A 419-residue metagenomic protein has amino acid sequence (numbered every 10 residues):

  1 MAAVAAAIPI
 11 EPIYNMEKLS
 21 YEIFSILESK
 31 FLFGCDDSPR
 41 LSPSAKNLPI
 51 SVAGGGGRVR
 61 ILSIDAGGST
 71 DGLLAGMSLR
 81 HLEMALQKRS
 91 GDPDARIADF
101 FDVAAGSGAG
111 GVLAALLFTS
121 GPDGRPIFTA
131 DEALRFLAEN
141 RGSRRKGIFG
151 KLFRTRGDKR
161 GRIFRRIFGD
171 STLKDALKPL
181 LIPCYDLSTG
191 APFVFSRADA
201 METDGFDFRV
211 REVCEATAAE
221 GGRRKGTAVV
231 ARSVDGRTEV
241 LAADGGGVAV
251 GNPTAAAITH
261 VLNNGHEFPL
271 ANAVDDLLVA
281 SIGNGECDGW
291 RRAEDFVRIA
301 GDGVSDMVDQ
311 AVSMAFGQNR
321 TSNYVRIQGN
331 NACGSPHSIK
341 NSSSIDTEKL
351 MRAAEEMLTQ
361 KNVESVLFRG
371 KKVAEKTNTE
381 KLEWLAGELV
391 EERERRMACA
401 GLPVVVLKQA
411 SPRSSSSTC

Functional and structural regions predicted by a protein language model:
A2-C419: Conserved catalytic cores and adjacent C-terminal regulatory segments of lipid-metabolizing esterases/lipases
